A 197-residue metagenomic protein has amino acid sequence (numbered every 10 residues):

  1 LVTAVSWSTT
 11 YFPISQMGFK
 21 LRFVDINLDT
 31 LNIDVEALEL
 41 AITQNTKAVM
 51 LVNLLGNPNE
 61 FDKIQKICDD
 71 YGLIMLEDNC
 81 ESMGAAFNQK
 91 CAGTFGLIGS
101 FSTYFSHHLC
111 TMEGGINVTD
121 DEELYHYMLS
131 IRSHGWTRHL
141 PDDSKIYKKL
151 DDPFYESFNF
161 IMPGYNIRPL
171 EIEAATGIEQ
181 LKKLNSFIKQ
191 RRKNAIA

Functional and structural regions predicted by a protein language model:
L1-D70, I74-N79, A86: PLP-dependent aminotransferase-like
E39-A41, I67, C91-F95, N117: Short, hinge-like loop/turn segments at secondary-structure boundaries
T46, D70-G72, K90, G114 (+1 more regions): A generic hydrophobic-helix recognition signal that picks specific residues within alpha-helical hydrophobic
S82-N88, F95-A197: Active-site region of PLP-dependent enzymes
